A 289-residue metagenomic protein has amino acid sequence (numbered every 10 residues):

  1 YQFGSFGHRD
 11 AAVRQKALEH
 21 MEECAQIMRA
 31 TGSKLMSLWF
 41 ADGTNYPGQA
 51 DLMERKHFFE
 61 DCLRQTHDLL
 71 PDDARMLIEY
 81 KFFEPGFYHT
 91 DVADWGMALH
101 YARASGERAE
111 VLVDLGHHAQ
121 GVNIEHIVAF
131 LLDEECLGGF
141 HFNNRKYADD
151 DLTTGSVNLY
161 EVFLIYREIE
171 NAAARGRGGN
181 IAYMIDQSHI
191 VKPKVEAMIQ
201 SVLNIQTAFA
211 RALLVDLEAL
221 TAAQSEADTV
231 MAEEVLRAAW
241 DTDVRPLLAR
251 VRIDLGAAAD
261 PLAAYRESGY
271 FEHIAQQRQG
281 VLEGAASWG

Functional and structural regions predicted by a protein language model:
Y1-G106, E110: Active-site acidic/histidine proton-transfer and metal-coordination neighborhood in alpha/beta enzyme cores
Q26, G48, E60-R75, H89-V113 (+1 more regions): Histidine-acidic metal/acid-base catalytic patches
